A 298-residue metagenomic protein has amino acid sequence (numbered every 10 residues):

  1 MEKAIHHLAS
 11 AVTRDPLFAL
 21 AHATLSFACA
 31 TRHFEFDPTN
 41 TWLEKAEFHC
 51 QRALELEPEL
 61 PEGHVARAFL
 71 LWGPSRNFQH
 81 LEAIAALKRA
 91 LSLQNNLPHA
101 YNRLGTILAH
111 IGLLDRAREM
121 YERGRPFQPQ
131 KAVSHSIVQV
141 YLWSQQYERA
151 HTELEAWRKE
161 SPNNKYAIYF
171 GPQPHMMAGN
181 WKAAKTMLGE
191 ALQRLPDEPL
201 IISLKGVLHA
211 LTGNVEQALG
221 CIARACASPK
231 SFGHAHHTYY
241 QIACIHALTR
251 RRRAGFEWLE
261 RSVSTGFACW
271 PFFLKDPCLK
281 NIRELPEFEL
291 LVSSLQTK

Functional and structural regions predicted by a protein language model:
M1-L17, T41-E57, E82-S92, L154: Amphipathic alpha-helices of TPR/Sel1-like and other helical repeat/solenoid scaffolds
I5, L25, R32-H33, R67 (+4 more regions): Heptad-repeat amphipathic alpha-helical coiled-coil interaction surface used for oligomerization/assembly
A9-P38, C269: Short, charge-rich amphipathic alpha-helical segments embedded in non-transmembrane helical bundles/solenoids
A11, A19-A21, S26, G63 (+5 more regions): Small-residue (primarily alanine) positions within well-ordered alpha-helices, especially packing/interaction faces
L17, T24, W42, E59-E62 (+7 more regions): Structural signature of alpha-solenoid helical repeat junctions
A21, A53, G255: Conserved hydrophobic/aromatic pocket- or pore-lining residues that grip, position, or stack substrates in active sites
S26, A30-P38, A68, G73-N77 (+2 more regions): Short coil/turn linking the two alpha-helices of tandem helical-hairpin repeats
A83, L87-K88, Y101-L104, L108-K298: Alpha-helical protein-protein interaction modules
